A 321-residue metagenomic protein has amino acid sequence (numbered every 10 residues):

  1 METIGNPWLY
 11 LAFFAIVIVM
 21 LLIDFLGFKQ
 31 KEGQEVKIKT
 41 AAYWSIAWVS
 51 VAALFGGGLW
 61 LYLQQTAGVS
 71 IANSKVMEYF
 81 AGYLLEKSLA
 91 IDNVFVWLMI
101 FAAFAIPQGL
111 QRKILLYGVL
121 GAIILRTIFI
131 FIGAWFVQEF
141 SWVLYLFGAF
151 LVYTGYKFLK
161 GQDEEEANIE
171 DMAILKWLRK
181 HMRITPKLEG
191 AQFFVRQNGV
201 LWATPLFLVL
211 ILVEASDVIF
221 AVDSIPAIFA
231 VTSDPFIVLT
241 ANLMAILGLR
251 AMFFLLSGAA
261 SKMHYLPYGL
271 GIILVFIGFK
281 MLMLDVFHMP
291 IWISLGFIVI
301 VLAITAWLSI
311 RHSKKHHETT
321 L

Functional and structural regions predicted by a protein language model:
M1-L321: Multi-pass alpha-helical transmembrane bundle typical of ion/small-solute transporters and intramembrane aspartyl
